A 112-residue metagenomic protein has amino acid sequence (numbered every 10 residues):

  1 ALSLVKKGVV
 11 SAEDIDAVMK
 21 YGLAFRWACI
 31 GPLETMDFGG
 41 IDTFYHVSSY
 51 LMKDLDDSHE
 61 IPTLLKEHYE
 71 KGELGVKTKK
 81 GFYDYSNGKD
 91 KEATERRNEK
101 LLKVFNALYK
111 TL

Functional and structural regions predicted by a protein language model:
K6-K7, A12-L112: NAD(P)-dependent Rossmann-like dehydrogenase/reductase catalytic/cofactor-binding core
